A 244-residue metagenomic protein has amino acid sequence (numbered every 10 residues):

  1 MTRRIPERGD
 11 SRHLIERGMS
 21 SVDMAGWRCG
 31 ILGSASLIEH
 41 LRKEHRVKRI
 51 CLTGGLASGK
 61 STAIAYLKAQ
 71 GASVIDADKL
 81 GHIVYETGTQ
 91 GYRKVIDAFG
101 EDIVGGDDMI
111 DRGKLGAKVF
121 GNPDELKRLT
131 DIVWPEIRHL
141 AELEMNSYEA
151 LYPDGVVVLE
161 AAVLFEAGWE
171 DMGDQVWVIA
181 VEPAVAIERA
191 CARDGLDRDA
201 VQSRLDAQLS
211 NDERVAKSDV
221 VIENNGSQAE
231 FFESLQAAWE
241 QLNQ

Functional and structural regions predicted by a protein language model:
G33-R46: Short, Lys/Arg-enriched N-terminal segments with co-localized hydrophobic residues within the first ~10-30 amino acids
H45-A72, A77-K79: Walker A (P-loop) phosphate-binding motif
K79-V156: ATP-dependent small-molecule kinase phosphotransfer cores that center on conserved nucleotide phosphate-binding segments
A141, E170-M172, E188-Q241: Small-molecule kinase domains that catalyze NTP-dependent phosphoryl transfer to phosphate-bearing small molecules
E142-L151, V157-A192: ATP-dependent NMP and nucleoside kinases share a basic, alpha-helical "lid"
